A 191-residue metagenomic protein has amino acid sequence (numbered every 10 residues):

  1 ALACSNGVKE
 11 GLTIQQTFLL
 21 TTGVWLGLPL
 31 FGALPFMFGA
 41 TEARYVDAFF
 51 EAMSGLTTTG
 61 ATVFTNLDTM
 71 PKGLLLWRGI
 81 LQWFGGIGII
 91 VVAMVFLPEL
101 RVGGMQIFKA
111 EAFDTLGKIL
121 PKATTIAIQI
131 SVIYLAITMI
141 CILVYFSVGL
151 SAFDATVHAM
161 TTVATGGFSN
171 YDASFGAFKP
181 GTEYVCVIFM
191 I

Functional and structural regions predicted by a protein language model:
A1-I191: Membrane-proximal intracellular helices of multi-pass ion channels
